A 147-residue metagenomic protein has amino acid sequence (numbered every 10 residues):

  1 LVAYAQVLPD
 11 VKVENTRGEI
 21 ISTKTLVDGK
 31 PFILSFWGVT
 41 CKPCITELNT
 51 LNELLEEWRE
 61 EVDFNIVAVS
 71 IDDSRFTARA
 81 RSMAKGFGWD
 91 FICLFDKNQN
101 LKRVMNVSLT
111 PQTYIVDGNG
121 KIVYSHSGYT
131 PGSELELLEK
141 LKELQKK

Functional and structural regions predicted by a protein language model:
V2-K24: N-terminal "domain-start" segment that seeds a small globular fold
P9, W37, V67: Conserved Rossmann-like nucleotide-binding pocket used by diverse enzymes that bind dinucleotide cofactors
T23-I45: Short active-site neighborhood of thiol/selenol oxidoreductases, capturing the structured segment around
I33-L34, I66, T113: Hydrophobic beta-strand anchors of alpha/beta hydrolase catalytic cores
I45-F87, N98-R103: Structural microenvironment flanking redox-active thiols in thiol-disulfide oxidoreductases
M83-W89, K97-K140: Thiol/disulfide oxidoreductase modules built on the thioredoxin-like
